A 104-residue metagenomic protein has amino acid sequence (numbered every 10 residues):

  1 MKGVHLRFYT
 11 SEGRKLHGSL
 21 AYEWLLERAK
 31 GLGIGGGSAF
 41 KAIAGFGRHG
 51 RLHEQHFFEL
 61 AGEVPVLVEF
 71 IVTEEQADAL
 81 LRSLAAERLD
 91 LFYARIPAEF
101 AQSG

Functional and structural regions predicted by a protein language model:
M1-G104: Positively charged, small/polar-rich N-terminal and surface patches that mediate targeting and assembly and bind
